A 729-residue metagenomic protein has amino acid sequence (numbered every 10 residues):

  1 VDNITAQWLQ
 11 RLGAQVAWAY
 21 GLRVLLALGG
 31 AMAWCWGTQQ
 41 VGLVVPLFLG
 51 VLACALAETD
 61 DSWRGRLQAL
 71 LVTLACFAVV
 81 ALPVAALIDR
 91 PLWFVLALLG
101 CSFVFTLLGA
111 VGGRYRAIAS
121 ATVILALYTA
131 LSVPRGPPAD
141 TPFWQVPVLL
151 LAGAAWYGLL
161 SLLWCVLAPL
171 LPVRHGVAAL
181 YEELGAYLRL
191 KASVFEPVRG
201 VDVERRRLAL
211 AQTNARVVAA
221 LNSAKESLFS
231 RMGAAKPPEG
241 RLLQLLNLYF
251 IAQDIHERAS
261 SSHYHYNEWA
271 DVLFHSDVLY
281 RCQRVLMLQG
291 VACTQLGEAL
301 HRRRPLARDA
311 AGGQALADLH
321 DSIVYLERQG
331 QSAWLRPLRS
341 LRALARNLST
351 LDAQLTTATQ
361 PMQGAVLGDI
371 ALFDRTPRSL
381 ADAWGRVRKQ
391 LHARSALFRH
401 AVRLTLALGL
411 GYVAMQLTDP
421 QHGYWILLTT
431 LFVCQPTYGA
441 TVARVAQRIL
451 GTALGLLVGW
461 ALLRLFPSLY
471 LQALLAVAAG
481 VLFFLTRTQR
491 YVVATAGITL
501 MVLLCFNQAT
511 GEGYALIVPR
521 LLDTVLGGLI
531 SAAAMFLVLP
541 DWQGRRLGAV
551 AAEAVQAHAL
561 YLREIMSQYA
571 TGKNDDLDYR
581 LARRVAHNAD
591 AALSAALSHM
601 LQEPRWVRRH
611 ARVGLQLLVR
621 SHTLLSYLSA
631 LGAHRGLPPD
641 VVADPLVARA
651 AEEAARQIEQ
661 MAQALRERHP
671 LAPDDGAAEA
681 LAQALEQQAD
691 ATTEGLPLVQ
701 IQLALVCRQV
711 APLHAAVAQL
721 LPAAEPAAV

Functional and structural regions predicted by a protein language model:
V1-A168, R339, A343-G497, Q508-T524 (+8 more regions): Alpha-helical transmembrane segments and their membrane-interface boundaries that form or gate the permeation pathway
V1-L25, G29, A33, G37 (+8 more regions): Long, hydrophobic alpha-helical segments that serve as membrane-spanning/inserting helices
G153, I530-Q543, R563-A570: Membrane-helix cytosolic exit motif
A611-G614: Membrane-interface transmembrane-helix boundary segments in multi-pass integral membrane proteins
